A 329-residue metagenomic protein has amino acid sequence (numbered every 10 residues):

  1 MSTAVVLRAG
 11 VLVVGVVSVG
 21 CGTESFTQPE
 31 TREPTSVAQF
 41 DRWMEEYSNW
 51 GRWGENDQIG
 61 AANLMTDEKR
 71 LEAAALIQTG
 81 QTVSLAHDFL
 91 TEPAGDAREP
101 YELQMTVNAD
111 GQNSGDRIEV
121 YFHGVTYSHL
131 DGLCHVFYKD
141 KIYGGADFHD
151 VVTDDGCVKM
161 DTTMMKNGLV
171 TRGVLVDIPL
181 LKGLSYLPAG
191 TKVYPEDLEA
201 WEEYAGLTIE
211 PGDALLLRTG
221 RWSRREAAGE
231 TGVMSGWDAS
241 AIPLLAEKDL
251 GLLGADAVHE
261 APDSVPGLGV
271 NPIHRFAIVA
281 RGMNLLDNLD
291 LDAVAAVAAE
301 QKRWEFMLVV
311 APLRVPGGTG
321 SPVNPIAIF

Functional and structural regions predicted by a protein language model:
M1-V5: N-terminal secretory signal peptides that target proteins for export/translocation
R8-G20: Bacterial N-terminal signal peptides
S25-F329: Active-/binding-site microenvironments in catalytic and ligand-binding cores
